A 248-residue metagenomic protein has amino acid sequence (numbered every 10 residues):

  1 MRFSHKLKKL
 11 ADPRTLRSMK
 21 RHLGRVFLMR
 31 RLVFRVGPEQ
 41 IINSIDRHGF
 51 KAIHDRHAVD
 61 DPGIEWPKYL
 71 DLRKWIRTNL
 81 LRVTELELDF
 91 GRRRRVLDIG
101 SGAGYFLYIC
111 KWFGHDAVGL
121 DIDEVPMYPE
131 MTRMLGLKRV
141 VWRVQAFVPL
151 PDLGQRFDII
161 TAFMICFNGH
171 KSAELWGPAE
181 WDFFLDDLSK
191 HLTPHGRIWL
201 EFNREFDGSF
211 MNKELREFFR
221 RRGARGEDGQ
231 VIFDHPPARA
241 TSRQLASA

Functional and structural regions predicted by a protein language model:
L72-R93: Conserved alpha-helix/loop element of class I SAM-dependent methyltransferases that forms part of the SAM/SAH-binding
R93-G102: Conserved class I S-adenosyl-L-methionine
A103-F113: Conserved SAM-binding loop of SAM-dependent methyltransferases across substrates and taxa, primarily the Class I
G136-A146: Conserved SAM-binding strand-loop segment of SAM-dependent methyltransferases
P149-I159: A short acidic, Gly/Pro-enriched loop at the edge of an enzyme's catalytic core that lines a small-molecule cofactor
I159-P178: A short SAM/SAH-binding and catalytic strip from SAM-dependent methyltransferases
L175-P194: A short glycine-rich, Lys/Arg-flanked "PGG" loop and its adjoining helix->strand segment in the class I
H195-F202: Conserved beta-strand signature within the Rossmann-like core of class I S-adenosyl-L-methionine
